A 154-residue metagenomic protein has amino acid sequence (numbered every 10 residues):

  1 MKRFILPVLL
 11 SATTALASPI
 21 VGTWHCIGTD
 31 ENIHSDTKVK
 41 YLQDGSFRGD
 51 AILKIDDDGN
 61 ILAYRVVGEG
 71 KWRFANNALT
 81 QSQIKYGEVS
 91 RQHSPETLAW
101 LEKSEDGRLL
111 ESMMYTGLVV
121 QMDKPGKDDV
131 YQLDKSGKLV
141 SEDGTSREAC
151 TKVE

Functional and structural regions predicted by a protein language model:
R3-T13: Sec-dependent N-terminal signal peptides
A17-R73, T80-E154: Lipid interaction determinants
